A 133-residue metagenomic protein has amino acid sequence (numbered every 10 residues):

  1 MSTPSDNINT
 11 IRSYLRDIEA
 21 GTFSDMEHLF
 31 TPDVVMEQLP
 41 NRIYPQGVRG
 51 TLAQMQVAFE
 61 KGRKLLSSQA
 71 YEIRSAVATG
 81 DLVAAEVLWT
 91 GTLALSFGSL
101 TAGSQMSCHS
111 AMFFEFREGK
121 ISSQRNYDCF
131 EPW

Functional and structural regions predicted by a protein language model:
M1-P32: Short, low-complexity N-terminal intrinsically disordered segments enriched in polar/charged residues
P4, L29-G80: A solvent-exposed, acidic/Ser-Thr-rich amphipathic alpha-helical stretch
I11, D25-E27, V34, M55 (+2 more regions): Hydrophobic pocket/interface hotspot
F30, V77, W89-G91, Y127-D128: Short beta-strand segments enriched in hydrophobic/aromatic residues within well-folded beta-rich domains
S68-Q69, Q105-C108: Short solvent-exposed loop/turn micro-motifs enriched in small/polar/acidic residues
D81-L93: A short hydrophobic beta-strand element
A84, S107-W133: Short beta-strand edge/turn micro-motifs at domain boundaries
G91-S104: Short, cysteine-centered beta-strand-loop-beta hairpins and adjacent loop/turn segments enriched in charged/polar
